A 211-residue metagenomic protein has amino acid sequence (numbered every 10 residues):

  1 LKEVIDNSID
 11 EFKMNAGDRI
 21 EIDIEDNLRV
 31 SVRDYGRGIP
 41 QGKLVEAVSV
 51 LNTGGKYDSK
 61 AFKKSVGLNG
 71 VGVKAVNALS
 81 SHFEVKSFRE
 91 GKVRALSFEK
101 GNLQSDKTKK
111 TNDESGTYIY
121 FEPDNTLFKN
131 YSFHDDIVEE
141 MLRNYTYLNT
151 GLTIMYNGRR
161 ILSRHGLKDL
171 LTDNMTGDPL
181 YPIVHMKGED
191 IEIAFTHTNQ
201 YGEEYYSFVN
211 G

Functional and structural regions predicted by a protein language model:
L1-G17, V66-N69, H134-M141, Y145-T146 (+1 more regions): Phosphate-interacting basic helix/loop segments used at nucleotide- and nucleic-acid interfaces
L1-P123, F128-K129: GHKL (Bergerat-fold) ATPase N-terminal catalytic module, capturing the glycine-rich phosphate-binding loop and acidic
K43-L44, S115, H134, V138 (+1 more regions): Alpha-helical structural motif
N112-G158: ATP-binding catalytic core of ATPases
D136, R143-Y145, G151-G211: GHKL/Histidine-kinase-like ATPase module
